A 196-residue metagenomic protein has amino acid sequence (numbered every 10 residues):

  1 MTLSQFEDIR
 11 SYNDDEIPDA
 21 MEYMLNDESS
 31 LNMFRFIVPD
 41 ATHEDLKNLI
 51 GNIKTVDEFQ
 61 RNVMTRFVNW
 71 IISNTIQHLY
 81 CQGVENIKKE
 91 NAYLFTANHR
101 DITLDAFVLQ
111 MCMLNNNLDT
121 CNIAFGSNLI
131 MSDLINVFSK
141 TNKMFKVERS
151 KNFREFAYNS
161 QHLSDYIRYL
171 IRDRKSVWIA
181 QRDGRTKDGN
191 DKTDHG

Functional and structural regions predicted by a protein language model:
M1-Y93, H99-Q110, L114, N136 (+1 more regions): Membrane-anchoring hydrophobic helices of lipid-metabolizing enzymes
N74-G196: Soluble catalytic domains of membrane acyltransferases
